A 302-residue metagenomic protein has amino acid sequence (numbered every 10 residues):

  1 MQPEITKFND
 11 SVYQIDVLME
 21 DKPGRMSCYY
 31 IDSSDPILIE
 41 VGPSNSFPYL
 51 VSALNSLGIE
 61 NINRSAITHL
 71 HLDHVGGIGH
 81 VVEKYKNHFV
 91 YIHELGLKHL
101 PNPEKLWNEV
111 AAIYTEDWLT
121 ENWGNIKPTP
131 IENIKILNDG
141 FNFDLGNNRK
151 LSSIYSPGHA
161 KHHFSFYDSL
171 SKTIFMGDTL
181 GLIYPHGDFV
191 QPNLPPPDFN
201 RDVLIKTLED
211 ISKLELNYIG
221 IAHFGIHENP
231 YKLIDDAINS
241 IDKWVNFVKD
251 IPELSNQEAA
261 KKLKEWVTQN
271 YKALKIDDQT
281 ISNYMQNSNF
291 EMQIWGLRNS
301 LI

Functional and structural regions predicted by a protein language model:
Q2-S56, F166-M176: Conserved beta-strand hairpin/beta-sheet module of binuclear metal-dependent hydrolase folds, prominently
K7, L100-I154, I205-L208: Metallo-beta-lactamase
I39-G42, N63-H69, Y91-H93, S156-G158 (+2 more regions): Active-site neighborhood of phospho(di)ester-bond hydrolases with catalytic His/Asp-centered motifs
F47-L95: Active-site metal-binding motif and surrounding structural segment of the metallo-beta-lactamase
S56, W107-A112, A237-I238: Short, hinge-like loop/turn segments at secondary-structure boundaries
K150-P157, K161-E228: Metallo-beta-lactamase
I205-Q257: Divalent-metal (often Zn2+) His-rich catalytic cores of metallo-beta-lactamase-fold enzymes
F247-I302: C-terminal regulatory/interaction regions
